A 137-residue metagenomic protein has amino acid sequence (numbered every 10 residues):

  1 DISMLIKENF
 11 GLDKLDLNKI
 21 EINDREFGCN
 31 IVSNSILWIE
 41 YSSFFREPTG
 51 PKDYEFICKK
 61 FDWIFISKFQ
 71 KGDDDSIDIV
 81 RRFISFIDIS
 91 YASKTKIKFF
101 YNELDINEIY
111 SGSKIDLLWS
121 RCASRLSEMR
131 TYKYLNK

Functional and structural regions predicted by a protein language model:
D1-K14: Extended, H/D-rich, highly charged conserved domains that either
K14-S85: Conserved helicase/translocase motor-coupling segment
D62-K137: Terminal-proximal interaction/regulatory segments of ATP-powered molecular machines
